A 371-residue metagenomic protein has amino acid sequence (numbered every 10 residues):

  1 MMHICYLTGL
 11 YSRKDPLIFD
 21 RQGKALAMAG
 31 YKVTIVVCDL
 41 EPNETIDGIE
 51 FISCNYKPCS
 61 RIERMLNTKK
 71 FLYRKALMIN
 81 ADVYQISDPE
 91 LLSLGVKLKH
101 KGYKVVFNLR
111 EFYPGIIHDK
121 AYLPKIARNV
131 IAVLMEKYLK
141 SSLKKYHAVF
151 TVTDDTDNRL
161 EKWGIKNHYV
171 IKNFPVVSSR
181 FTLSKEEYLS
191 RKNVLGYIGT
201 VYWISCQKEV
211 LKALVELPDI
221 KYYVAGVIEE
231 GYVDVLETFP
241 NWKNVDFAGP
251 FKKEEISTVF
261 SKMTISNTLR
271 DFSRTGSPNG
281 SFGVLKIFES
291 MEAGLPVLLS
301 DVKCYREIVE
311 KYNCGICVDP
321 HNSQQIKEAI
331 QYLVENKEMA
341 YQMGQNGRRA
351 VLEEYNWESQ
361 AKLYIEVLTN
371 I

Functional and structural regions predicted by a protein language model:
C5, F150, E187-S205, V210-V215 (+1 more regions): Conserved donor-binding/catalytic core segment of Leloir-type glycosyltransferases
K24, K69-L77, K97-K101, F107 (+2 more regions): Membrane-proximal helix-turn-helix segments that form the acceptor-binding/catalytic region of lipid-linked
L40-E41, I198, K221-D234: Glycosyltransferase donor-sugar binding loop
I52, N129-A132, E136-T182: Donor nucleotide-sugar binding/catalytic pocket of nucleotide-sugar-dependent glycosyltransferases
S205, E254-E289, L299-E307: Nucleotide-sugar-dependent
V233-F260, I265: Nucleotide-activated donor-binding/catalytic signature segment of Leloir-type glycosyltransferases, i.e., the conserved
Y312, I316-S323, Y332-K337: Conserved acidic donor-binding segment of nucleotide-sugar-dependent glycosyltransferases
Q325, Y332, M339-E354: A short, well-ordered alpha-helix in the C-terminal region of glycosyltransferases
